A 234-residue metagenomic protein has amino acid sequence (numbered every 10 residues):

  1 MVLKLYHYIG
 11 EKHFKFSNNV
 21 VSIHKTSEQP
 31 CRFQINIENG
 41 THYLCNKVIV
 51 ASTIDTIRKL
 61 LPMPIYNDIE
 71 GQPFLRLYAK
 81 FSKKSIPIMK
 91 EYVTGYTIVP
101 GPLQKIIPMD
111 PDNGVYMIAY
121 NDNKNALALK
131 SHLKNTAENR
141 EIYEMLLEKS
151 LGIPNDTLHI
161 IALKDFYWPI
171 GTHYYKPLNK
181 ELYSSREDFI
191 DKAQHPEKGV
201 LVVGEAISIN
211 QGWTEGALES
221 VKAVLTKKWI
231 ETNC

Functional and structural regions predicted by a protein language model:
M1-K47: Helical element adjacent to the flavin cofactor pocket in flavoenzyme catalytic cores
M1-Y8, Y78, I142-S150: Amphipathic alpha-helical segments that form well-ordered structural scaffolds and often line/cohere around active
K4, V48-V50, L77-K80, M117-A119 (+1 more regions): Structural recognition of the beta-strand scaffold that forms the well-ordered cores of secreted hydrolase catalytic
N18, Y43, Q72, L158 (+1 more regions): Structured loop/turn residues at beta-strand edges in well-structured enzyme cores
V20, D55, I207: Catalytic metal-binding/acid-base residues of hydrolase active sites
H24-T26, I37-V93, I153: Central helical "cap/lid" subdomain
L60-Y66, E91-G95, Y174-D188: Short, surface-exposed loop/helix-turn segments at secondary-structure junctions that function as lids/hinges flanking
P100-C234: Conserved flavin/dinucleotide-binding core of flavoenzymes
